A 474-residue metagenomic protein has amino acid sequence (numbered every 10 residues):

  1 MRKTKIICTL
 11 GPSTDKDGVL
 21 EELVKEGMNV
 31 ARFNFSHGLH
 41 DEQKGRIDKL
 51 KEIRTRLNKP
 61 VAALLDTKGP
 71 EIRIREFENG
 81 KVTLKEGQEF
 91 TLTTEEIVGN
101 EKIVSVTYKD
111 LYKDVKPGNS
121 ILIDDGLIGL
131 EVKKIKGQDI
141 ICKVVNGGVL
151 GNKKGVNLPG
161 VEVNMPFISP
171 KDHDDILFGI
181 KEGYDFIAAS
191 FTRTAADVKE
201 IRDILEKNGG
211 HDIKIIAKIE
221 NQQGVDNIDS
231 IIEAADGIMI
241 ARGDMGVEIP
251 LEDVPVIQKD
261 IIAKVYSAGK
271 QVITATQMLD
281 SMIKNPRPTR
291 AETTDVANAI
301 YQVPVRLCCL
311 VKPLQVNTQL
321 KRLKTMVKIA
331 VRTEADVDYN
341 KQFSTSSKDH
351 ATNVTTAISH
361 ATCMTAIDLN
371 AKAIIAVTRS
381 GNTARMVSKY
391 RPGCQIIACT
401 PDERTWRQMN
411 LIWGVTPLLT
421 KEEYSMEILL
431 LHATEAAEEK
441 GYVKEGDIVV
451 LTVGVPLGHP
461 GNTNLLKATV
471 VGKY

Functional and structural regions predicted by a protein language model:
M1-Y474: Non-catalytic helical/linker scaffolds that mediate oligomerization, partner binding, and domain coupling around large
